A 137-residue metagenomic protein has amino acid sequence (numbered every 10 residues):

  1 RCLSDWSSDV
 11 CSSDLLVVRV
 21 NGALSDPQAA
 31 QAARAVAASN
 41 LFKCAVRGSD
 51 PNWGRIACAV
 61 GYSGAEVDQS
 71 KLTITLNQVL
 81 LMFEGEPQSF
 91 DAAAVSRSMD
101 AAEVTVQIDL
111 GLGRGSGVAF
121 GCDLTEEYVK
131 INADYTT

Functional and structural regions predicted by a protein language model:
R1-C11: Single conserved hydrophobic/aromatic residue that forms the stacking wall/gate of nucleotide- or nucleobase-binding
S12, P27-Q28: Short acidic/glycine-rich loop or secondary-structure boundary segments that cap or lie
S13-L15, Q69: Short gly/pro-enriched beta-turn/loop segments at secondary-structure junctions
L15-G22: Short glycine-rich or small-residue beta-strand-to-loop segments that form or flank ligand, phosphate, metal/Fe-S
G22, A30-R34, A38-T137: Internal helix-turn-beta structural module
